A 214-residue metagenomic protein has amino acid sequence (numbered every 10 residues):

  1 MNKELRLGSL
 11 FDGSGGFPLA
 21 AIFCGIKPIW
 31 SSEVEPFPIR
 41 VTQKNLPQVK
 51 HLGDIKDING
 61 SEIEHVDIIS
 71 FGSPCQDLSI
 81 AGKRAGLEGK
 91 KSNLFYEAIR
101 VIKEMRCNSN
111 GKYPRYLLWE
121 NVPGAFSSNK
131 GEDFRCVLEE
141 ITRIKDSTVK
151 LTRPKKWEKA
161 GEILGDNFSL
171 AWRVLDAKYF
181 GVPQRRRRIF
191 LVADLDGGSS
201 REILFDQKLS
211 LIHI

Functional and structural regions predicted by a protein language model:
F11-D12: Class I SAM-dependent methyltransferase "Motif I" SAM/SAH-binding loop
P28-I29: Short beta-strand element of Class I
E35: Conserved SAM/SAH-binding beta-strand->alpha-helix loop
I39-R40: Short alpha-helix immediately C-terminal to the canonical SAM-binding loop
Q43-V49: Short, conserved SAM-binding/catalytic segment of Class I S-adenosyl-L-methionine-dependent methyltransferases
I58-V66, L78-I212: Class I S-adenosyl-L-methionine
S70: N-terminal Rossmann-like NAD(P) cofactor-binding module of classical short-chain dehydrogenase/reductase
